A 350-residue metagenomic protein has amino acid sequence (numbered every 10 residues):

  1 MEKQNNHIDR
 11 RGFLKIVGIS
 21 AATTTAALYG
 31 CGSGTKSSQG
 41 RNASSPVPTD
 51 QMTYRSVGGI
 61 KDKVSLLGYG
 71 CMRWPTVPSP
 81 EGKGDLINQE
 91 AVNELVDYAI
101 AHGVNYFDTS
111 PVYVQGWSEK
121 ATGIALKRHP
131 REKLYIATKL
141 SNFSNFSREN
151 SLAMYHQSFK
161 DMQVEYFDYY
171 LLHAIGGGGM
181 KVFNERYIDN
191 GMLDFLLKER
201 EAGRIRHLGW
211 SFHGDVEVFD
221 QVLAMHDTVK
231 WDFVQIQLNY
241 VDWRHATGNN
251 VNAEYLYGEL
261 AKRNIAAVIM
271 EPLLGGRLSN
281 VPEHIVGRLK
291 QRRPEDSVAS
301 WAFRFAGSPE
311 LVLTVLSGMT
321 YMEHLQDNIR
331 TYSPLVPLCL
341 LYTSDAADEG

Functional and structural regions predicted by a protein language model:
E2-L134, E165, F195, E201: N-terminal binding-site loop/beta-alpha segment at the start of enzyme catalytic domains that lines or forms
Y69, T109, T138, Y169-L172 (+3 more regions): Conserved beta-strand positions
V77-P78, N145-V268, L273, V281-V286 (+2 more regions): Glycine/proline-rich, positively charged, aromatic-decorated active-site loop/lid region on the catalytic face
Y106-Y113, R206-S211, T314-L316: Short catalytic-loop micro-motif centered on adjacent basic/acidic residues
R277-V286, Q326-Y332: Histidine/acidic-residue-rich catalytic or RNA/ligand-binding cores of hydrolases and nuclease-related proteins
A306-L341: N-terminal pre-core extensions flanking Radical SAM catalytic domains
Y342-G350: Single conserved hydrophobic/aromatic residue that forms the stacking wall/gate of nucleotide- or nucleobase-binding
